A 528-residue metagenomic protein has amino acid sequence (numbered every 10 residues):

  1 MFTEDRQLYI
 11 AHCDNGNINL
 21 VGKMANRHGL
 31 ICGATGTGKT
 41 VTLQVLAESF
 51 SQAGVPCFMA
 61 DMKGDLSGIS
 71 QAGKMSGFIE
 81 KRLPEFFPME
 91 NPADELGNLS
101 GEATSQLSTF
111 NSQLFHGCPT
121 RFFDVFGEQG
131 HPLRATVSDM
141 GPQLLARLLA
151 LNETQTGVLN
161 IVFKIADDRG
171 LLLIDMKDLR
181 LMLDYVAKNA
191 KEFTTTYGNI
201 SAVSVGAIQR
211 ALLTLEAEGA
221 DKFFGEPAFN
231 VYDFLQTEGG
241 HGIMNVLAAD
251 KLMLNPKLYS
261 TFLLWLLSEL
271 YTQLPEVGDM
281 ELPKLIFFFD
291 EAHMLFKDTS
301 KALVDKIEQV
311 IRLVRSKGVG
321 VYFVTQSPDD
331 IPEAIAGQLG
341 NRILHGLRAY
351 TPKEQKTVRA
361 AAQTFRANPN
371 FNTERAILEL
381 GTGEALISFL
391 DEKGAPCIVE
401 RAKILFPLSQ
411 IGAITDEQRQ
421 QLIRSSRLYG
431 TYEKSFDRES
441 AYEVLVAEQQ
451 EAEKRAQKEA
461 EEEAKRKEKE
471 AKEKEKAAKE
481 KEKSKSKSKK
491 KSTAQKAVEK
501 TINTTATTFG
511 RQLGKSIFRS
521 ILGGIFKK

Functional and structural regions predicted by a protein language model:
M1, D14, H131-S138, L149 (+3 more regions): Conserved P-loop NTPase motor module
M1-N17: N-terminal pre-Walker A segment at the start of P-loop NTPase domains
C13-G22, F234-Q236: Pre-Walker A adenine-sensing motif
G16, M24-G29, H241-N245: Pre-Walker A (Motif I) flank of P-loop NTPase domains
A34-T37, V45, M253-F365, R519 (+1 more regions): Conserved P-loop NTPase motor cores
T40: Walker A/P-loop
V45-A47, S70-A103, Q309-A395: Conserved ATP-driven motor cores of ASCE-family P-loop NTPases powering translocation/secretion/packaging/pilus
A47-C57, G64-G77, P84-Q309, I335 (+3 more regions): P-loop NTPase motor domains
